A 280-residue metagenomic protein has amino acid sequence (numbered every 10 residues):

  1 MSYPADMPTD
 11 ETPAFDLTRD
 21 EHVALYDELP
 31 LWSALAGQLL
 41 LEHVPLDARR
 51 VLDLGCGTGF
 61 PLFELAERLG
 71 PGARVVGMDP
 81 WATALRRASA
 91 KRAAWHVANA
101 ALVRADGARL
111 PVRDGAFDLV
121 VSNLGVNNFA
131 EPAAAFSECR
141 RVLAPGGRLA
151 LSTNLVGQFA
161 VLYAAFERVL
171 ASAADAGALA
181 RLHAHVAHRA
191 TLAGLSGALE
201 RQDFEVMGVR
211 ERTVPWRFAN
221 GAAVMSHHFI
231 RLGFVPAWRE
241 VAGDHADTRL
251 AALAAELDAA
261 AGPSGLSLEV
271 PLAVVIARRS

Functional and structural regions predicted by a protein language model:
T12, G208-S264: C-terminal helical/coil "lid" or tail adjacent to the Rossmann-like core of SAM-dependent
L31-R49, E64: Conserved alpha-helix/loop element of class I SAM-dependent methyltransferases that forms part of the SAM/SAH-binding
R50-L54, T58-R109: Class I SAM-dependent methyltransferase SAM/SAH-binding core
P71-G72, L143-R148: Short glycine-dipeptide loop
A108-L119: A short acidic, Gly/Pro-enriched loop at the edge of an enzyme's catalytic core that lines a small-molecule cofactor
L119-P132: A short SAM/SAH-binding and catalytic strip from SAM-dependent methyltransferases
A133-P145: A short glycine-rich, Lys/Arg-flanked "PGG" loop and its adjoining helix->strand segment in the class I
R148-A219: Conserved catalytic/acceptor-binding region of the Class I
